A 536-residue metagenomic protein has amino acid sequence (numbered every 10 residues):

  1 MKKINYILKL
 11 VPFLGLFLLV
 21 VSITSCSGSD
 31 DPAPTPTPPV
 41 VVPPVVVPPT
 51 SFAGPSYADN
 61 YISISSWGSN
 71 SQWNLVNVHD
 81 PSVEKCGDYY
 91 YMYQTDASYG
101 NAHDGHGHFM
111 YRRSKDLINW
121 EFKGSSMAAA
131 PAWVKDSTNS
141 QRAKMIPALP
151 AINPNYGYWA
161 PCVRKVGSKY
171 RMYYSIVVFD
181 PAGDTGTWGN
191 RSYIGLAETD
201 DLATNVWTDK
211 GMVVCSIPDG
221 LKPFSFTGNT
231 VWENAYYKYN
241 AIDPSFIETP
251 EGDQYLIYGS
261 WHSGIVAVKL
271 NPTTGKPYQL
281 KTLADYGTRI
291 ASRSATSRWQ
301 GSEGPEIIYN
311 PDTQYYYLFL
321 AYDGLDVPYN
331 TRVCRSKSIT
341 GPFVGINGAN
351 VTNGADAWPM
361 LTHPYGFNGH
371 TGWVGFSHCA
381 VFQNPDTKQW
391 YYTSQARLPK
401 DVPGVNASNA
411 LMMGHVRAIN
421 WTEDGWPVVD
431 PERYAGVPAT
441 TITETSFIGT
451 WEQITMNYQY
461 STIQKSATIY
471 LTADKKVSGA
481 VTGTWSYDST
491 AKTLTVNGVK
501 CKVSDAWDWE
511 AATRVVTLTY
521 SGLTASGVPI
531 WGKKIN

Functional and structural regions predicted by a protein language model:
M1-T24: Sec-dependent bacterial lipoprotein signal peptides
V11-P12, S25, K492, G498: Short, flexible coil/linker elements and helix-boundary hinge sites characteristic of intrinsically disordered
L16-N60: Bacterial Sec-dependent N-terminal signal peptides
P43-N536: Carbohydrate-active catalytic/glycan-binding domains of CAZyme proteins, especially the secreted or lumenal ectodomains
